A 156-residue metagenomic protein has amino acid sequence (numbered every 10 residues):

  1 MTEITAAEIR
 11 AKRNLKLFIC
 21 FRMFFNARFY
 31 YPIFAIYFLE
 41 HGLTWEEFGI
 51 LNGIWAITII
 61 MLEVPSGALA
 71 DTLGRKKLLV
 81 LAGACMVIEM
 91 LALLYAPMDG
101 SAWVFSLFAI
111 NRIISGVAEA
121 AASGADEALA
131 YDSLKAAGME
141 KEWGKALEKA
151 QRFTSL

Functional and structural regions predicted by a protein language model:
T2-M61, A92, I114: Helix-loop boundary and gating motifs at the non-cytosolic
N14-I19, I33, L79, F108 (+1 more regions): Hydrophobic alpha-helix/TM-entry signal in multi-pass membrane transporters
R22, N52, A56, G83 (+1 more regions): Small-residue-rich transmembrane alpha-helices and their cytosolic helix-loop interfaces in multi-pass secondary
T44, G74-R75: A helix-boundary/kink motif common to multi-pass secondary transporters, especially Major Facilitator Superfamily
T44-N52, V104, W143-L147: Juxtamembrane helix-start elements in MFS-like secondary transporters
V80, A84-A102, F108: C-terminal ends and interior cores of transmembrane alpha-helices in multi-pass membrane transporters/permeases
N111-T154: Cytoplasmic helix-loop-helix junction between adjacent transmembrane helices in 12-TM secondary transporters
